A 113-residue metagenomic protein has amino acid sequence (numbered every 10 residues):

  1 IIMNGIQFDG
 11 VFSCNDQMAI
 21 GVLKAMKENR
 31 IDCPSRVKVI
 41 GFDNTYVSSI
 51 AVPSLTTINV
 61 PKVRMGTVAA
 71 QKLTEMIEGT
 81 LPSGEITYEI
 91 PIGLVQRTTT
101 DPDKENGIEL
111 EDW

Functional and structural regions predicted by a protein language model:
M3-W113: Flexible loop/turn connectors
